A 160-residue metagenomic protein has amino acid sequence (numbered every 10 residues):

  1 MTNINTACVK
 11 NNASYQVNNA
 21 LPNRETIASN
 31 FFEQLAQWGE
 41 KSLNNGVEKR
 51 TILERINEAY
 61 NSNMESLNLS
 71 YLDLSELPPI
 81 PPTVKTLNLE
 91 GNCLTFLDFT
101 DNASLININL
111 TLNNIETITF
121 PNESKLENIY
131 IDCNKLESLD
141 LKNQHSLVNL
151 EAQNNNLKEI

Functional and structural regions predicted by a protein language model:
M1-S29, L35: Non-Sec secretion/translocation targeting segments of pathogen effectors
E40-F96: LRR N-terminal entry segment and analogous cap-like coil->beta motifs
E65-L67, L87-L89, I106-L110, E127-I131 (+1 more regions): Conserved hydrophobic beta-strand positions in leucine-rich repeat
L77-I80, L97, I118, L139 (+1 more regions): Canonical leucine-rich repeat
A152-I160: Short, intrinsically disordered, charge-balanced linker/junction segments flanking boundaries in proteins
